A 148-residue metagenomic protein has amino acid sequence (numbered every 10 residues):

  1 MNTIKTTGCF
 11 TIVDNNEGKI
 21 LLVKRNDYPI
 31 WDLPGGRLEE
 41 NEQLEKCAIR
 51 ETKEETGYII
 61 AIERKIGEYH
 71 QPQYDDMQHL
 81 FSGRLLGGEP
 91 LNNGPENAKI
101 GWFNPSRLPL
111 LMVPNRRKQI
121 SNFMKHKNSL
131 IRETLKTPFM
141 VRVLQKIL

Functional and structural regions predicted by a protein language model:
M1-I20: Conserved N-terminal beta-strand and adjoining loop/helix that marks the start of the Nudix/MutT-like hydrolase domain
T3-K5, Q73-D75, N92-N97: A generic structural micro-feature
T6-F10, D76-L80, R117: Short hydrophobic/aromatic beta-strand or adjacent loop that forms the aromatic wall/cage of a ligand/substrate-binding
V13, L80-R84, G101-N104: Short, well-ordered beta-strand micro-motif
N15-E54, Y58: Conserved Nudix-box catalytic region and its N-terminal flanking loop in Nudix hydrolases and closely related
P29-I30, E96-L148: Nudix hydrolase/Nudix homology domain
G36, R50, E63, F103-S106: Structural detector for helix-capping/boundary residues
G57-E89: Active-site segment of metal-dependent pyrophosphate-handling enzymes, primarily the Nudix hydrolase catalytic core
